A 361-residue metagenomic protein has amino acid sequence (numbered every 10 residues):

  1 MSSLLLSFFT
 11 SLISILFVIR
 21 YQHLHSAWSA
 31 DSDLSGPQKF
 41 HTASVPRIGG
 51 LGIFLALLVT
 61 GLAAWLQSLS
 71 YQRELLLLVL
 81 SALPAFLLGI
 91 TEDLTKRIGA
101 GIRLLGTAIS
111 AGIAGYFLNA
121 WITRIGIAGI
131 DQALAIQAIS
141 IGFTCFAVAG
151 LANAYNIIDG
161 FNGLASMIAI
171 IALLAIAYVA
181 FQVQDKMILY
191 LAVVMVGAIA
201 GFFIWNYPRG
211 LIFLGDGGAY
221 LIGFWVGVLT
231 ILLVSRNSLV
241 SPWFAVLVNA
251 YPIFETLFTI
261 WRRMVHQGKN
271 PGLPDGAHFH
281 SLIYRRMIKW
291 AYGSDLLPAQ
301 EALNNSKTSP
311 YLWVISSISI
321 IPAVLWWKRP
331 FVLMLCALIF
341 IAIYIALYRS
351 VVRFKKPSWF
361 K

Functional and structural regions predicted by a protein language model:
M1-L257: "…together with the soluble PPM/PP2C metallo-phosphatase catalytic core" -> "…together with the soluble PPM/PP2C
V18, F254-H266, N270, W327 (+1 more regions): Membrane-helix cytosolic exit motif
R20-P46, F258-A302: Cytosolic, membrane-interface loops and tails of multi-pass inner-membrane proteins
S44, L75-L76, A138, F244-A245 (+2 more regions): Glycine-rich, flexible loop segments associated with nucleotide phosphate handling
L57, A198, L303-A323: Hydrophobic membrane-spanning alpha-helices of multi-pass integral membrane proteins
S81-G99, P322-K361: Alpha-helical transmembrane segments and their immediate juxtamembrane interface regions
G99-I102, I136, G215, Q300-Y311 (+1 more regions): Membrane-interface starts of transmembrane alpha-helices
S238-W243, I260, G272-L273, S294 (+1 more regions): Extended hydrophobic-aromatic, low-complexity segments
